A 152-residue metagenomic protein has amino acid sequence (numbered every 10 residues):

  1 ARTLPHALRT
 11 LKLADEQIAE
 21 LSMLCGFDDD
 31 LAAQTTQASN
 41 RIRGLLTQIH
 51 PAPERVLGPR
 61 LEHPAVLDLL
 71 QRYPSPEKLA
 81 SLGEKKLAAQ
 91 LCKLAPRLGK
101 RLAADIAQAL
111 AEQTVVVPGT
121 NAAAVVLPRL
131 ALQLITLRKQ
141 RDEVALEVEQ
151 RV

Functional and structural regions predicted by a protein language model:
A1-V152: A detector of single, family-specific signature residues that are central to catalytic or substrate-handling motifs
